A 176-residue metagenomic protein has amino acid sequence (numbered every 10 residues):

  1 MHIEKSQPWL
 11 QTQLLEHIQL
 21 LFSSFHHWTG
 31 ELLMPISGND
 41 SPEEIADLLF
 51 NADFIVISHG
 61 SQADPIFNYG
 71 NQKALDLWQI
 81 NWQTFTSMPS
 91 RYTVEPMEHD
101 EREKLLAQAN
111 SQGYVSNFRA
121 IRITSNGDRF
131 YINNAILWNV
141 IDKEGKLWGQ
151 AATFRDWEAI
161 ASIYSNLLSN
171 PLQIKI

Functional and structural regions predicted by a protein language model:
M1-L33: Short, low-complexity N-terminal regulatory "tails/caps" that precede and couple sensory modules
W9, E44-L168: Sensory/regulatory domains in signal-transduction proteins
M34-E43: Short, charged amphipathic alpha-helical "coupling" segments at sensory-output junctions in signaling proteins
P171-I176: Signal-transducing coiled-coil/dimerization helices and immediately adjacent hinge/linker segments that couple sensory
